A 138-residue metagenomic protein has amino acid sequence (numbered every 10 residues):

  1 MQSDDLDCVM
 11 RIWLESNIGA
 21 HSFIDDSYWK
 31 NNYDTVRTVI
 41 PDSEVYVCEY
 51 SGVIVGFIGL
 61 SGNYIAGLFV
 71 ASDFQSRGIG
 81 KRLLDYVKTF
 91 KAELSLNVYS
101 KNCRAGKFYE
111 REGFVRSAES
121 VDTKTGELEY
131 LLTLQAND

Functional and structural regions predicted by a protein language model:
M1-R11: A short beta-loop-alpha structural element at the N-terminal edge of CoA-dependent acyl/N-acetyltransferase catalytic
R11-S27: Helix-loop element at the rim of GNAT/NAT acetyltransferase active sites that forms part of the acceptor-substrate
F23-V45: Active-site rim helix/loop that mediates acceptor-substrate recognition in acyltransferases
E44-G56: Conserved beta-hairpin
Y64-Q75, V98-Y99: A short, internal acetyl-CoA/4′-phosphopantetheine-binding micro-motif in the GNAT/acyltransferase core
V70, S76-T89, K107-R111: Conserved acetyl-CoA-binding loop-helix of GNAT-fold acetyltransferases
L84, T89-K101: Conserved GNAT acetyl-CoA-binding A-motif
L96-K107, D122-L128: Conserved beta-strand-loop-alpha-helix junction that forms the acyl-donor binding cleft
